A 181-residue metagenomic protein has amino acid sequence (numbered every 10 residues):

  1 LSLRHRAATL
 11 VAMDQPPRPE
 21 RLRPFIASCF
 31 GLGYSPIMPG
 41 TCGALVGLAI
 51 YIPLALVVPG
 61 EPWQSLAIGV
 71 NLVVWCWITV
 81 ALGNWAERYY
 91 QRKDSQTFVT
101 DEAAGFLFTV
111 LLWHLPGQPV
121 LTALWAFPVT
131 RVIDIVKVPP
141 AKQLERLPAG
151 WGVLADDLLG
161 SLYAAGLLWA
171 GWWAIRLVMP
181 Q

Functional and structural regions predicted by a protein language model:
A12-L45, V80-T109, R131-A164: Interhelical loop and helix-boundary elements at the membrane-water interface of polytopic inner-membrane proteins
R21-L22, E61-L66, K93-S95, Q118-A123 (+1 more regions): Membrane-helix interface segments
S35-L54, A67-N71, W75: Short Lys/Arg-rich amphipathic alpha-helical segments
L45-A55, G105-P116, A164-W172: Membrane-interfacial alpha-helical segments at the cytosolic side of multi-pass membrane proteins
L54-V70, Q91, A141-W151, P180: Membrane interface segments of multi-pass transport proteins and intramembrane proteases
E61-L82, V120-V129: Membrane-embedded alpha-helical segments that form the functional core of polytopic membrane enzymes, especially those
A170-Q181: Juxtamembrane boundary at the C-terminal end of a transmembrane helix
